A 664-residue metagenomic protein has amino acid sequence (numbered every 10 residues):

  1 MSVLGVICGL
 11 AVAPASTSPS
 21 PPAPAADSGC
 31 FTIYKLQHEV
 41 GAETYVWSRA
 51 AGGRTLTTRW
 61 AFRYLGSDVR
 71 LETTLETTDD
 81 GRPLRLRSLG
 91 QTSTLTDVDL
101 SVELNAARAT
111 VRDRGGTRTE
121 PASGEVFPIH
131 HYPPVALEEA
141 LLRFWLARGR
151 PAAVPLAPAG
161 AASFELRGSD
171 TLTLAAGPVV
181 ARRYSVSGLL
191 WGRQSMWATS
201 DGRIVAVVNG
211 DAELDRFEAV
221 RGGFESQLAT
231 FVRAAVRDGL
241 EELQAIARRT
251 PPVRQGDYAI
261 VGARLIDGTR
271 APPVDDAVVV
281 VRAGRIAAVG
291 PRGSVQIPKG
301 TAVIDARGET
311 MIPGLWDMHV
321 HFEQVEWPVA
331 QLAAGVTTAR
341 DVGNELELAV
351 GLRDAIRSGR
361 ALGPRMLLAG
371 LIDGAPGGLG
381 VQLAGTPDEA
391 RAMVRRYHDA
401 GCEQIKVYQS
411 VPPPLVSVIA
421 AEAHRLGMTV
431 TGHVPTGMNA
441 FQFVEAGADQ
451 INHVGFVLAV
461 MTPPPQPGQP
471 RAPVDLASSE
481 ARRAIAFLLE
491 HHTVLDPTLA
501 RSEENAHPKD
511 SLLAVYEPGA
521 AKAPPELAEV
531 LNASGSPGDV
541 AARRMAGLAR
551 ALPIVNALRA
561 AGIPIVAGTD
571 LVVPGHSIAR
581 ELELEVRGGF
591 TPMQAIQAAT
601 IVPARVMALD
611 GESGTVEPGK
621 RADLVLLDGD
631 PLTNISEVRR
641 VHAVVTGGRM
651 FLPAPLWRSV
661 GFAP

Functional and structural regions predicted by a protein language model:
P24-A26, V40, T92-V180, T230-R237: Solvent-exposed helix/loop surface patches that form functional interfaces
G66-E138, W191-S195, S200, V205-D211 (+1 more regions): Contiguous hydrophobic, core-forming segments of folded domains
T173, R248-P252, L265-V278, P291-R292 (+3 more regions): Acidic, glycine-enriched loop/beta-strand segments at the rims of small-molecule binding/catalytic pockets
F217-G262, Q296, G647-P664: Extracellular/periplasmic ectodomains of large secreted or surface enzymes and adhesion receptors
G256-Y258, Q296-V329, A333, T337: Replace "His-x-His-based motif
R270-I312: Histidine-rich, glycine-flanked metal-binding segment
P328-L348, G363-I372, H398-V411, T429-T431 (+4 more regions): Divalent metal-dependent hydrolysis catalytic cores, especially in the metallo-beta-lactamase
M393-V411, V457-G588, A654, G661-A663: Active-site neighborhoods of metal-dependent hydrolases
